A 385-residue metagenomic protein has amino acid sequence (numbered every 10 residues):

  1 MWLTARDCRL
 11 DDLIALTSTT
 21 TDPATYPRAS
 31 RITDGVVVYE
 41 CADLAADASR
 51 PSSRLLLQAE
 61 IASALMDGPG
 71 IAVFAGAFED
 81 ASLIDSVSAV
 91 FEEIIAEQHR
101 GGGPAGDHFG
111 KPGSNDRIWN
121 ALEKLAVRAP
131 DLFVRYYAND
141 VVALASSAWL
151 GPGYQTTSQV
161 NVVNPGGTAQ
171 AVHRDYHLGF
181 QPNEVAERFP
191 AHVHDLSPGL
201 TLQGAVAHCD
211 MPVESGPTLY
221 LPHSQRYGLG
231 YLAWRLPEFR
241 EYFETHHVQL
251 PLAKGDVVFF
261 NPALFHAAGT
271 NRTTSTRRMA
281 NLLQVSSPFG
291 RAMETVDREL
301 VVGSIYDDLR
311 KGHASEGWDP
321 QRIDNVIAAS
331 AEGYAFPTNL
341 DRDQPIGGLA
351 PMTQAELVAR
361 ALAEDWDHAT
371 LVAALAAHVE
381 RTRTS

Functional and structural regions predicted by a protein language model:
M1-D67, V326, G333-P337, Q344-S385: Fe(II)/2-oxoglutarate
T17-N183: Non-heme Fe(II)-dependent double-stranded beta-helix
V90-F91, V172-H177, Y220-H223, R235 (+2 more regions): Short secondary-structure boundary/capping segments
V160, G204-V206, N281-V285: A structural signal for short, well-ordered beta-strand segments
V185-R188, S197-A267, F289-A292: Double-stranded beta-helix
P222, S275-R291: A short hydrophobic beta-strand segment most commonly corresponding to one strand of the jelly-roll/cupin
H266-T274: Short beta-strand His + acidic residue motifs that chelate non-heme Fe in jelly-roll/DSBH and cupin folds
Q284-P337: Active-site-adjacent segment of 2-oxoglutarate/Fe(II) JmjC oxygenases
